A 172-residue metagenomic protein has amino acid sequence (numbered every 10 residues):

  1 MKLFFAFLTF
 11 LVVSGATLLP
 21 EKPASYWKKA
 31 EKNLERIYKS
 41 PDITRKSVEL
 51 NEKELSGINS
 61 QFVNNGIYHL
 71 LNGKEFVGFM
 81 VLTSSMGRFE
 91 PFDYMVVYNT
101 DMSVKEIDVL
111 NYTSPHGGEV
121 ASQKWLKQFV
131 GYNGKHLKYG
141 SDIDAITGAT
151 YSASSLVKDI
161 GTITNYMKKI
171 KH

Functional and structural regions predicted by a protein language model:
K2-D93, T100-H172: Intrinsically disordered terminal and processing segments
